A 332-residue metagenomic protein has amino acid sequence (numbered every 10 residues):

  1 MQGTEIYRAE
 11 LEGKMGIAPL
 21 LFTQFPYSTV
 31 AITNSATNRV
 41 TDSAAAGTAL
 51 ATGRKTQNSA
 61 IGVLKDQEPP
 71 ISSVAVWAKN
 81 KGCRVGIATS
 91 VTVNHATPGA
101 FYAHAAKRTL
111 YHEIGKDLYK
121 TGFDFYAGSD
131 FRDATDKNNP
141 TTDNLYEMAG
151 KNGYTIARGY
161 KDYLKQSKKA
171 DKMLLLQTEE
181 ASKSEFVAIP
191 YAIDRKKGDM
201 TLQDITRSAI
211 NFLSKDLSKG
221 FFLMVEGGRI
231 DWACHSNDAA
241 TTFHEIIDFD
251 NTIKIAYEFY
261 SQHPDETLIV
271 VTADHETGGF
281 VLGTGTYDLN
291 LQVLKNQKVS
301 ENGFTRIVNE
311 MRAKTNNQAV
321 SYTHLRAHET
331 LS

Functional and structural regions predicted by a protein language model:
M1-Q2, A78, L176, G220-G228 (+3 more regions): Beta-strand elements within well-structured catalytic alpha/beta cores of enzymes that handle phosphate/sulfate esters
G3, D250-N290: Metal-dependent active-site segment of extracytoplasmic phospho-/sulfohydrolases and closely related
I6-K65, A75-V76, N80-M200, F280 (+2 more regions): Surface-exposed loop and adjacent secondary-structure segments within mature catalytic domains
Q57-V63, F243, I247, Y257-F259: Alpha/propeptide regions of enzymes that mature by internal proteolysis
A96-Y102, E180-D194, L217-G220, M224-T252: Active-site His/acidic residue clusters
G159, Y163-Q177, I205-G227: Active-site regions of oxyanion-processing enzymes, predominantly non-cytosolic
H275-Q318: Histidine-centered active-site microenvironments of extracellular/periplasmic hydrolases and transferases
H324-A327, L331: Single conserved hydrophobic/aromatic residue that forms the stacking wall/gate of nucleotide- or nucleobase-binding
